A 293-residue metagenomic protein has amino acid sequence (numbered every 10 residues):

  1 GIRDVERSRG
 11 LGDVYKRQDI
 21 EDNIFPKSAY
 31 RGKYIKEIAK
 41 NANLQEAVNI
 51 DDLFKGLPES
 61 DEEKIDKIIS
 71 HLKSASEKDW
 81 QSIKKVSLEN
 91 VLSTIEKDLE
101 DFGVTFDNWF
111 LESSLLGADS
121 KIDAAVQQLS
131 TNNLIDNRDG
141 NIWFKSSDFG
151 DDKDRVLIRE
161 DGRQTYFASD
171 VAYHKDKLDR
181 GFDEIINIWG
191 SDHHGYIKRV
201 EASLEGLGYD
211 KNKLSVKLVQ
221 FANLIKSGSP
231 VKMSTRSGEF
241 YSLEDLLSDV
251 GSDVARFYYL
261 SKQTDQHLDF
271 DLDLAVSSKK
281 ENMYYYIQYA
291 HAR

Functional and structural regions predicted by a protein language model:
G1-Y15: Single conserved hydrophobic/aromatic residue that forms the stacking wall/gate of nucleotide- or nucleobase-binding
D13-I20, I24-K27, F149, D154-R180 (+3 more regions): Conserved phosphate-binding loops in nucleotide/dinucleotide-binding enzymes
R17-I122, L134-D139, K177-G190, K213-Q220 (+2 more regions): Conserved alpha/beta enzyme-core scaffolds, especially Rossmann-like or related mixed alpha/beta domains that build
I35, I95, L129, D192 (+2 more regions): Residue-level signal for inorganic ion chemistry
S114, K121-D179, L204: A contiguous, basic/glycine-rich beta-loop/short-helix subdomain that forms a polymer-engagement track
E205-K213: Arginine/glycine-rich "motif VI" loop of SF2 helicases in the C-terminal RecA-like domain
L214, A222, D253, L260-D265: Structured mid-domain segments that build the active-site/substrate or prosthetic-cofactor binding neighborhood
